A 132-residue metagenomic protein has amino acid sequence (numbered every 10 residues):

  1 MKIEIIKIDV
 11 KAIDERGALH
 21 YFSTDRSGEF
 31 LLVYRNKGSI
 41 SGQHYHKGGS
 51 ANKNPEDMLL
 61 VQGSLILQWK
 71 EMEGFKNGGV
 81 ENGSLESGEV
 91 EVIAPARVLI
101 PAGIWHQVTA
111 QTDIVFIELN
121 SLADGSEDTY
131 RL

Functional and structural regions predicted by a protein language model:
M1-K7, I13, F75, W105-L132: Double-stranded beta-helix
M1-L32: A short, N-terminal "cap"/entry segment at the start of jelly-roll beta-barrel domains of the cupin/DSBH fold
L19, Q43, L67-Q68, V98-I100 (+2 more regions): Short beta-strand His + acidic residue motifs that chelate non-heme Fe in jelly-roll/DSBH and cupin folds
G28-E29, N54-D57, I114: Short, surface-exposed beta-edge/turn micro-motifs
L32-N52: Conserved short histidine dyad/triad with adjacent acidic residue
G49-L60, V90, V98, V108: His/acidic/aromatic-lined binding-pocket segments of jelly-roll/cupin-type domains and related regulatory beta-sandwich
K53-G74: Glycine- and acidic-residue-biased ligand/ion/polar-headgroup-sensing regions
M72-A102: Short acidic-glycine-tyrosine-enriched beta hairpin
